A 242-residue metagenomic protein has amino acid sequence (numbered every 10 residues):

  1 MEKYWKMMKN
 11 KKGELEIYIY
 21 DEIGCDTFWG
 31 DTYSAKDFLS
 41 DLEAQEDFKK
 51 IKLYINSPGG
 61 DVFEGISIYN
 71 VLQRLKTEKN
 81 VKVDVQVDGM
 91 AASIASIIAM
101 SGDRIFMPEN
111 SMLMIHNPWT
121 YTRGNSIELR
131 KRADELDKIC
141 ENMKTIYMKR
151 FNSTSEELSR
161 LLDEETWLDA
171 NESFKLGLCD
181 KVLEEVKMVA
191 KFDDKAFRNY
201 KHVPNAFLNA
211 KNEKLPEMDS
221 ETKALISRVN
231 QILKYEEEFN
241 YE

Functional and structural regions predicted by a protein language model:
M1-I94, S101-M114, W119-E242: N-terminal organellar transit peptides
